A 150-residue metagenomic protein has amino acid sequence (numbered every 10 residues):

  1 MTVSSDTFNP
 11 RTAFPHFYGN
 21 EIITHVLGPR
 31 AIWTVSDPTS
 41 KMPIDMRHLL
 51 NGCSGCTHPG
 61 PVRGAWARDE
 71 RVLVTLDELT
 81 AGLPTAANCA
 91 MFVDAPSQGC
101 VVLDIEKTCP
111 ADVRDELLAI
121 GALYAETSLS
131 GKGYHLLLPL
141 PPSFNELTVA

Functional and structural regions predicted by a protein language model:
T2-K132, L140-S143: Signature for HUH/AEP ssDNA processing cores
S143-A150: Aromatic- and Lys/Arg-enriched surface recognition patch
